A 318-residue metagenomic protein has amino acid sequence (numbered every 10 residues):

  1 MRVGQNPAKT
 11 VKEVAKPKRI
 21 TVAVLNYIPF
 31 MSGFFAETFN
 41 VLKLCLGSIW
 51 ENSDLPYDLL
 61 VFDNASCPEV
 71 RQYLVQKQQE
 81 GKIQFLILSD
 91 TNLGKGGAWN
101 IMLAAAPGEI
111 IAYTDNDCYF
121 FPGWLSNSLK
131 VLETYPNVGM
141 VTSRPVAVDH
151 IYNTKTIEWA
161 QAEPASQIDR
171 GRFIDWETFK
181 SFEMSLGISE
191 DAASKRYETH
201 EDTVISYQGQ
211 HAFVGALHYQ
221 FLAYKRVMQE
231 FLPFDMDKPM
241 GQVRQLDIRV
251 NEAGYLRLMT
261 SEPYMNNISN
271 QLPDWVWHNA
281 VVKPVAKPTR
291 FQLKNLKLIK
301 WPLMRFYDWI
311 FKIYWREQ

Functional and structural regions predicted by a protein language model:
M1-E51: N-proximal low-complexity "stem/linker" segments adjacent to membrane-targeting elements
M1-K18, A192-Q318: C-terminal catalytic/acceptor-binding lobe
L55, F62-Q72: A conserved acidic beta->alpha catalytic loop
V75-L93: Conserved donor nucleotide-binding strand/loop of the catalytic core
D90-A105: Glycine-rich, basic loop-to-helix element that forms the pyrophosphate-binding segment of sugar-nucleotide handling
I111: Short aromatic/hydrophobic "clamp" motif used to bind/position activated sugar donors
D115-Y119: The conserved acidic donor/metal-binding loop of glycosyltransferases
L125-Y224: Conserved catalytic core of nucleotide-sugar-dependent glycosyltransferases
